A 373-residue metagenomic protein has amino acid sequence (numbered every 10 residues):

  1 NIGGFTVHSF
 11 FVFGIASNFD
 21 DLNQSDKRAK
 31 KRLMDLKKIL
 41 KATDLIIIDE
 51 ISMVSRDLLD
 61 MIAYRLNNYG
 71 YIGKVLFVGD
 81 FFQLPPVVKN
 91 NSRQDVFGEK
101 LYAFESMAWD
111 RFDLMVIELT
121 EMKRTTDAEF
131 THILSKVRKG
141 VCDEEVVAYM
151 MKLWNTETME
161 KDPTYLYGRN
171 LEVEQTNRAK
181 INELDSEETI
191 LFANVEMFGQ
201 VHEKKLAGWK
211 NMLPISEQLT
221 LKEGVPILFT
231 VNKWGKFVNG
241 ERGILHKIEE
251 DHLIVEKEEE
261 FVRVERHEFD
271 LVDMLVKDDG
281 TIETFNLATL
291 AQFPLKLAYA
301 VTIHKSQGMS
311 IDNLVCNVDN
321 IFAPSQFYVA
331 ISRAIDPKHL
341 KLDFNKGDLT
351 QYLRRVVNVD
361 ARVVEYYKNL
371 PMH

Functional and structural regions predicted by a protein language model:
N1-H373: Conserved ATP-binding/catalytic motifs of P-loop helicase motor domains
